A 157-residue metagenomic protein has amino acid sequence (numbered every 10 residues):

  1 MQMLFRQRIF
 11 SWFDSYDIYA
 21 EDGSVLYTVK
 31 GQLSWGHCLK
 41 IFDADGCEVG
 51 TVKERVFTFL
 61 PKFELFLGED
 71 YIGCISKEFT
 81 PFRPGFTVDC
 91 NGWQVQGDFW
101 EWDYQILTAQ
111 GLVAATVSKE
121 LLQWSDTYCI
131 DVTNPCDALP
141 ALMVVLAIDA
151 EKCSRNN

Functional and structural regions predicted by a protein language model:
M1-N157: Intrinsically disordered, low-complexity proline/glycine-rich segments
